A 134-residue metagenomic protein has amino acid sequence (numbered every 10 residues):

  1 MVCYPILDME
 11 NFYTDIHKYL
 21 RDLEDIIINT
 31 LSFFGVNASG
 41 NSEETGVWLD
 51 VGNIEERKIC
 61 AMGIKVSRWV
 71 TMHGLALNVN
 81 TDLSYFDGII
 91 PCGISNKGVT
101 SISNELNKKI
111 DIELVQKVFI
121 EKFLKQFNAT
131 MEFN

Functional and structural regions predicted by a protein language model:
Y4-N134: Catalytic beta-strand/loop module used to bind and position nucleotide/cofactor moieties in cofactor-attachment
